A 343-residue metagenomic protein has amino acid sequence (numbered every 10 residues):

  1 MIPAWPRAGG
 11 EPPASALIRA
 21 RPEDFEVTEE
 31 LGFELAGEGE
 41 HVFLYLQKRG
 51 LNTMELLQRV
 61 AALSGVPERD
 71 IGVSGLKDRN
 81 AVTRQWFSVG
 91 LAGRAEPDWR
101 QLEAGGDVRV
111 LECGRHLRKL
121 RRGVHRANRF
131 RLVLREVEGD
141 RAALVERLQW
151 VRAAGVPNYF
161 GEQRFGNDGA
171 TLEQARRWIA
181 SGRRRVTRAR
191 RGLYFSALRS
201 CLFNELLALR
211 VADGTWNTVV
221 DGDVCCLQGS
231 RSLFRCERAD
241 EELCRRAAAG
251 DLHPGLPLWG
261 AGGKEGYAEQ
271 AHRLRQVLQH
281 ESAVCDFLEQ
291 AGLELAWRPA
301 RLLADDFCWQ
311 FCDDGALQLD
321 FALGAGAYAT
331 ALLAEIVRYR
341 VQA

Functional and structural regions predicted by a protein language model:
M1-A343: Non-catalytic, substrate/partner-engaging modules appended to enzymatic cores
